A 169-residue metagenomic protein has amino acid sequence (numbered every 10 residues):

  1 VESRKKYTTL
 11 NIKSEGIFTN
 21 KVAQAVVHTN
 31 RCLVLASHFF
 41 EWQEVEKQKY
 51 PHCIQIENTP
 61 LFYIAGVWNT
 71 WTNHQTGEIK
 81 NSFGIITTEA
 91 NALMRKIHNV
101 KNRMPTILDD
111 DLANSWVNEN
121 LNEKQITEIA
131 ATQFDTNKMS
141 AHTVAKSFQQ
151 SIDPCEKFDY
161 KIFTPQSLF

Functional and structural regions predicted by a protein language model:
V1-F169: Short linear sequence motif anchored by a di-proline
